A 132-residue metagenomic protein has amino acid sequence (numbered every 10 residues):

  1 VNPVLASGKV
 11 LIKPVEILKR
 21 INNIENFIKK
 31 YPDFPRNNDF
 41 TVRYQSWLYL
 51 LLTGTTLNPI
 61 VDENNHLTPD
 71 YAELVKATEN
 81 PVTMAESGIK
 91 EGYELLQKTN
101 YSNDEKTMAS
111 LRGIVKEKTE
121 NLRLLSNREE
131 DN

Functional and structural regions predicted by a protein language model:
V1, K9-K13, M108-R112, K116-T119: General structural signal for secondary-structure boundaries
V1-D62: Extended amphipathic alpha-helical interaction segments
V15, K19, P35-D39, H66-P69 (+4 more regions): Residues within HEAT/ARM-like alpha-solenoid scaffolds
N23, R43, L74-A77, G92-L95 (+3 more regions): Charge-rich, solvent-exposed alpha-helical interaction surfaces
F27-N38, T78-S87, T99-E105: Short solvent-exposed coil/turn linkers within tandem alpha-helical repeat scaffolds
Y49-I60, N100-M108, E117-N127: Alpha-helical linker/edge segments of TPR/alpha-solenoid repeat scaffolds and analogous pre-/post-domain helices
T53-T99: Short aromatic loop motif centered on NTY/YTY
R128-N132: Short acidic DE-rich linear segments
